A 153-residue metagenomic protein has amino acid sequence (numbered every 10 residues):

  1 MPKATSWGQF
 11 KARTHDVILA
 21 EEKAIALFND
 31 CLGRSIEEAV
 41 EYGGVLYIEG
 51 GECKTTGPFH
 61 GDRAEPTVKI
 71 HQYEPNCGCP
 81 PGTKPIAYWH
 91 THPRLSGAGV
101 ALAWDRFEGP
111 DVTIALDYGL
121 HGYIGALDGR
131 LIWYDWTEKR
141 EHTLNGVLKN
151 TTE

Functional and structural regions predicted by a protein language model:
M1, H71-E153: Active-site-proximal loop/helix of nucleotide/amide-processing enzymes and allied scaffolds
M1-G82, V147-E153: Glycine-rich short-loop/terminal segments
